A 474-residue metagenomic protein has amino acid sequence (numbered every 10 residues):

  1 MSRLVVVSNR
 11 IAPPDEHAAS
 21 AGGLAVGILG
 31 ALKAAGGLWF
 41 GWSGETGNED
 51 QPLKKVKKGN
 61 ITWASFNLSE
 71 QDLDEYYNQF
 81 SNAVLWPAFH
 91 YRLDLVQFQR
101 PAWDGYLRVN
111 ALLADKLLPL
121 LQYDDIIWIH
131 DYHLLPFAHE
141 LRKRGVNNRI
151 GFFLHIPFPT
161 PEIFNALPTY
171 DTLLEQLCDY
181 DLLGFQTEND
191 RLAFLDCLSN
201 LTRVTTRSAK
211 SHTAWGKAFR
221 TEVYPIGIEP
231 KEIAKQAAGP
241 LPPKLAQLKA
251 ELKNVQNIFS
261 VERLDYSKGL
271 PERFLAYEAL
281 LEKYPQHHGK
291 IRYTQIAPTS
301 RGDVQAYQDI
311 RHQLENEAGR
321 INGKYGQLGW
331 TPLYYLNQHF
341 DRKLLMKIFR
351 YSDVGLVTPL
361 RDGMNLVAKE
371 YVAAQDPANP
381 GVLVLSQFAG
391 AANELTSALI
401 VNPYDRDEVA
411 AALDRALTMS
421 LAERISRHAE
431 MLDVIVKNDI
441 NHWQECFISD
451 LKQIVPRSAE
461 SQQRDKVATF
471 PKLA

Functional and structural regions predicted by a protein language model:
M1-A474: Catalytic cores of carbohydrate-active enzymes across secretory and cytosolic contexts
